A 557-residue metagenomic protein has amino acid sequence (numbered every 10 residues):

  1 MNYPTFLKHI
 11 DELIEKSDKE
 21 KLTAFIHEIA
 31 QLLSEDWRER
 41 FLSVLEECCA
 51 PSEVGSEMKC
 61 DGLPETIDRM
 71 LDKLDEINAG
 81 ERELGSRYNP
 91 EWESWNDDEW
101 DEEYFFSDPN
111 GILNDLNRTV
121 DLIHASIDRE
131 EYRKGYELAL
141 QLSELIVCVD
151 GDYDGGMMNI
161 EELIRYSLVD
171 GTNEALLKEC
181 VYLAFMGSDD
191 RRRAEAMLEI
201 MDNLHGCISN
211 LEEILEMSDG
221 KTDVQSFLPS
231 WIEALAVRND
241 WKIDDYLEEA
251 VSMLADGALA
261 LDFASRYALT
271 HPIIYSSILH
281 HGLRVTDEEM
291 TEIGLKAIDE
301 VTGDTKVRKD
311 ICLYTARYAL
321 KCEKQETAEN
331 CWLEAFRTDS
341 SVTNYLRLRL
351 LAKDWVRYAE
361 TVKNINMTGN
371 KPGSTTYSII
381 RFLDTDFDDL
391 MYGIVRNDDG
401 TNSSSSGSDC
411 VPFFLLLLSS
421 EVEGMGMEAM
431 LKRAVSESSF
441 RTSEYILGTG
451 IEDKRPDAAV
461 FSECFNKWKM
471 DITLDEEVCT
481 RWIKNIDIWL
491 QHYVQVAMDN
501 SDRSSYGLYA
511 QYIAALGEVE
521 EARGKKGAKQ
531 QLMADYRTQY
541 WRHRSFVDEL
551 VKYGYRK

Functional and structural regions predicted by a protein language model:
M1-K557: Eukaryote-biased, non-catalytic alpha-solenoid scaffold regions
